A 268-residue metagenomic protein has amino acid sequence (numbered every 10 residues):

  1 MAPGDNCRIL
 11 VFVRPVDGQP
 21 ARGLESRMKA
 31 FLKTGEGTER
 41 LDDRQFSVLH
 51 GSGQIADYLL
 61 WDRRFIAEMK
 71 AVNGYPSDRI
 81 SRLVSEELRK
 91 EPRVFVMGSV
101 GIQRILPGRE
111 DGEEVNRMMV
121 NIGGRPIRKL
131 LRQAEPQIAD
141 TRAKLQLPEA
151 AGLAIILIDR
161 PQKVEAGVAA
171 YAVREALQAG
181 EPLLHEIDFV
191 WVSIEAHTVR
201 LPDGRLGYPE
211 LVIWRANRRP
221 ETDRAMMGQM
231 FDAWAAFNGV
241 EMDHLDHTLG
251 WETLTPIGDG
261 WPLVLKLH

Functional and structural regions predicted by a protein language model:
G4-P20, R27-G35, V72-T222, V240-H268: Metal-dependent nuclease catalytic core centered on acidic motifs
E25, E68: Acidic-residue sensor for enzyme active/binding pockets
T38-I55: An N-terminal domain-cap segment
H50-D57, V199-G204: Short, solvent-exposed polar/charged micro-motifs at secondary-structure junctions
I55, R64, A151: Extracellular structured ligand-interaction cores
L59-A67: Active-site beta-strand-loop-beta-strand hairpin of nuclease catalytic cores that positions key catalytic residues
M230, A236-G239: C-terminal accessory/interaction regions of large nucleic acid-associated machines
